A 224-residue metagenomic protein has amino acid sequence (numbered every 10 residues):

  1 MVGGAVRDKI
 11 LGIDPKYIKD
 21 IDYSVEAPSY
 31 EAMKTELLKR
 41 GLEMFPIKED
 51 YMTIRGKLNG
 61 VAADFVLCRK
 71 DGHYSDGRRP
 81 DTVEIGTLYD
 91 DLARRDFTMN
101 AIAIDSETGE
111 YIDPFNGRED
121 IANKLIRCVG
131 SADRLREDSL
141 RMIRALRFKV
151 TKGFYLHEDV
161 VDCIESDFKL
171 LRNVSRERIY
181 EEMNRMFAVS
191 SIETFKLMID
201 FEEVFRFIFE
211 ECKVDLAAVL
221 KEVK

Functional and structural regions predicted by a protein language model:
M1-K224: Catalytic cores of the polymerase beta-like nucleotidyltransferase superfamily and closely associated nucleotide
